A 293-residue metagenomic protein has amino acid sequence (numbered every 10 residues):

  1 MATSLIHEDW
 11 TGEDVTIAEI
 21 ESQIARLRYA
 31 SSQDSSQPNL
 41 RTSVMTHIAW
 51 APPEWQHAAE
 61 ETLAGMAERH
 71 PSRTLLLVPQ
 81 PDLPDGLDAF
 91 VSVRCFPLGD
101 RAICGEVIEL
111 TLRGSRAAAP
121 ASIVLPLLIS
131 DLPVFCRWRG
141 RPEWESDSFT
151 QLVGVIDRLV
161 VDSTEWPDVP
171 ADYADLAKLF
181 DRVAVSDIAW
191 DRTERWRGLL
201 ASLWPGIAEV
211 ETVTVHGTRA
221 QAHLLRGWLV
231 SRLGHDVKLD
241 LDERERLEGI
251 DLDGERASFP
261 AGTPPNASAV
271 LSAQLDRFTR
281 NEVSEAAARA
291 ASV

Functional and structural regions predicted by a protein language model:
M1-L132: An N-terminal, globular interaction/scaffold subdomain
W10-E13, P52-W55, A189, T193 (+2 more regions): Intrinsic-disorder-associated interaction segments
R26-R28, S32-S36, E61-L63, H70 (+1 more regions): C-terminal structured domains
A59-E60, P120-A121, S146-S148, A222-G227: A short acidic (Asp/Glu
G65-L76, L128-F135, G154-V160, V230-D240: Structural alpha-beta junctions
R94, G105-A201: Internal, hydrophobic cores of structured domains that mediate oligomerization or house catalytic pockets within large
T164-R246, L252: A contiguous, surface-oriented mixed alpha/beta subdomain in the mid-to-C-terminal portion of proteins that forms
